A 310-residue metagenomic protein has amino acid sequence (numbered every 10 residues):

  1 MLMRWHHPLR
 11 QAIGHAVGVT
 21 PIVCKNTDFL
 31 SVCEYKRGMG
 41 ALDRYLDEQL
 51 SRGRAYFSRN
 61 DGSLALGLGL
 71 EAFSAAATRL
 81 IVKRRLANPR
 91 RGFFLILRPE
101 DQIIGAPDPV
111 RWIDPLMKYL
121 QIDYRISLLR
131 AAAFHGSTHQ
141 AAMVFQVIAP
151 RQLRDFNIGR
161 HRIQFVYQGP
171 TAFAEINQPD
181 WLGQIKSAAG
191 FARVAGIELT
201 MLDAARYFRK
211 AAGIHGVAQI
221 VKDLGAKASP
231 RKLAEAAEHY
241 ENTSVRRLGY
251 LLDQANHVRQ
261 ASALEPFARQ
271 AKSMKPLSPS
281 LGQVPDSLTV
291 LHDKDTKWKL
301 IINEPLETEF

Functional and structural regions predicted by a protein language model:
M1-G38: Short, intrinsically disordered or compositionally biased N-terminal tails of bacterial proteins
N26, W181-F310: Hydrophobic alpha-helical interaction segments
C33, G38-D123, S229-R231, E235-H239: Short beta-edge/loop segments at beta->alpha junctions of small alpha/beta modules that act as binding/recognition
G67, I81, G136, Q140 (+1 more regions): Hydrophobic/aromatic-lined pockets within catalytic cores
R98, A149, Y167, G196 (+1 more regions): Pocket-edge structural micro-motifs
V110-P115, A132, V147-A149, Q178-K186: Short acidic (Asp/Glu) patches
Y124-N177: Exposed, interaction-prone assembly regions rather than primary DNA-binding/catalytic cores
